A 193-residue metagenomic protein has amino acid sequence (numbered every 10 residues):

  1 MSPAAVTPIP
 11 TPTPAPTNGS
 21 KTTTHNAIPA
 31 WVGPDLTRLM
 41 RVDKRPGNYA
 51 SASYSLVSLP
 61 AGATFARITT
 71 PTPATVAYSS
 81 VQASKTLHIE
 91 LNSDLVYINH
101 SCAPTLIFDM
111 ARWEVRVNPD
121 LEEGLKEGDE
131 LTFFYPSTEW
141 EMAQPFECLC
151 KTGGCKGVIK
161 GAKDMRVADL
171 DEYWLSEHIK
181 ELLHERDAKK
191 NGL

Functional and structural regions predicted by a protein language model:
S2, C102, I107-L193: C-terminal SET catalytic tail plus cysteine-rich post-SET Zn-binding segment of SAM-dependent SET-domain
S2-D109: Catalytic cores of histone-lysine modification enzymes
